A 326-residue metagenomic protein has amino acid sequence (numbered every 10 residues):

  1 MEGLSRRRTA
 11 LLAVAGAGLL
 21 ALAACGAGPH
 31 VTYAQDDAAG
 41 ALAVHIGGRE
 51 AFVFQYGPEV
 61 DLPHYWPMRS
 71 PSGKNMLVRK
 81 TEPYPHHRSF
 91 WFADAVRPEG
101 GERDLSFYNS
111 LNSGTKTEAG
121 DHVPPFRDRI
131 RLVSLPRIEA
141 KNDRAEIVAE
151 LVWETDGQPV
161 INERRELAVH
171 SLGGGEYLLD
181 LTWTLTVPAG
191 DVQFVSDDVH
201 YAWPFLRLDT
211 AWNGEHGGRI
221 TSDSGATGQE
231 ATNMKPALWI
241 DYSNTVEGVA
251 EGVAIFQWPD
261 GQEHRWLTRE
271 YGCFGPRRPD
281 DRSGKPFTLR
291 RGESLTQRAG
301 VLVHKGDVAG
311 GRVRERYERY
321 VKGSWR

Functional and structural regions predicted by a protein language model:
M1-V14: Bacterial N-terminal signal peptides that target proteins for export
T9, G16-A34: Bacterial Sec-dependent signal peptides at the C-terminal "C-region" and cleavage site
A27-R97, G306-V308, R314: Beta-strand-rich N-terminal accessory domains
F54-V60, H64-R69, L172-G217: Acidic (Asp/Glu-rich), glycine- and aromatic
D94-G174: Extended, loop-rich substrate-binding clefts of extracytoplasmic carbohydrate-active enzymes
L151-T155, L167-S171, L185-A189, L208-W212 (+1 more regions): Beta-strand elements of well-folded, non-transmembrane domains
D191-Q262: Active-site/ligand-binding surface loops and adjacent short beta/alpha elements that line catalytic pockets across
V253-R326: Beta-strand-rich recognition/accessory modules
